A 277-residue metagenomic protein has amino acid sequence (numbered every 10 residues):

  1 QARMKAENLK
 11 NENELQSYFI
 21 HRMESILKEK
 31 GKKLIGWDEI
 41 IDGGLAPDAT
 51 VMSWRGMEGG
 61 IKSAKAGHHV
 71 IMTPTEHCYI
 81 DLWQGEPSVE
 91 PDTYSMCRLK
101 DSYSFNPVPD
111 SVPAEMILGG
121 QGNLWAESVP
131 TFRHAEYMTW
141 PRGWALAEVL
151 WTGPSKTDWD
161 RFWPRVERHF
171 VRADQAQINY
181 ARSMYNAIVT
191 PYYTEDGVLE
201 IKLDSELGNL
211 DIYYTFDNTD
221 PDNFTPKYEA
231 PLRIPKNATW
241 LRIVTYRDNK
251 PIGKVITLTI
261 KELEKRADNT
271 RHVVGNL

Functional and structural regions predicted by a protein language model:
Q1-H68: Active-site neighborhood of glycoside hydrolase catalytic domains
E14-R22, R55-E58, E115, H134-M138 (+3 more regions): Generic recognition of stable, solvent-exposed alpha-helical segments in well-folded globular domains
F19, K32, P47-T50, I61-L99: Polar, glycine-rich mid-to-C-terminal structural blocks that act as macromolecule-binding/assembly scaffolds
E24, K28-D38, V70-P74, G153-W159 (+2 more regions): Acidic/polar loop patches that form or flank catalytic/metal-binding clefts of enzymes that bind anionic ligands
L27, V51, G143, Y214 (+1 more regions): Hydrophobic, well-ordered secondary-structure elements that form the walls of internal hydrophobic environments
E39-I41, W54-G56, T75-H77, N123-E127: Active-site beta-loop-alpha junctions enriched in small/polar residues
L82-V198, E206-L210: Substrate-binding clefts and catalytic carboxylate motifs of secreted carbohydrate-active enzymes
T157-L277: Short, compositionally stereotyped local motifs that mark structural "simplifiers"
